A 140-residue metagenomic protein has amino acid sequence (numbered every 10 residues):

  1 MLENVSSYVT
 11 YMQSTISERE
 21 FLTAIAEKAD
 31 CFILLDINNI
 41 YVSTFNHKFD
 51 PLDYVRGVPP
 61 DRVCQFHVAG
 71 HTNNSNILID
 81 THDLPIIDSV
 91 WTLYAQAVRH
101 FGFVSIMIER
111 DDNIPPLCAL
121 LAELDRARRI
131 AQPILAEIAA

Functional and structural regions predicted by a protein language model:
M1-F32: Active-site acidic/histidine proton-transfer and metal-coordination neighborhood in alpha/beta enzyme cores
E3-S14, N39-V42, N76-D83: Surface-exposed cleft-lining segments at the edges of enzyme active sites
T10-F21, N46, D50, Y54 (+3 more regions): Alpha-helix N-cap and loop-to-helix initiation/capping positions
R19-A26, V55, W91-V98, L121-R128: Generic structural signal for well-ordered alpha-helices, preferentially at hydrophobic/aromatic core positions
D36, F66, I106: Conserved, mostly hydrophobic/aromatic
S43-F101: Gly/Pro-rich active-site loop or hairpin
M107-P116: A short, acidic, flexible beta-alpha connecting loop/helix-capping segment that sits on the rim of active
L117-A139: C-terminal helical cap(s) of enzyme catalytic domains, especially alpha/beta-barrels
